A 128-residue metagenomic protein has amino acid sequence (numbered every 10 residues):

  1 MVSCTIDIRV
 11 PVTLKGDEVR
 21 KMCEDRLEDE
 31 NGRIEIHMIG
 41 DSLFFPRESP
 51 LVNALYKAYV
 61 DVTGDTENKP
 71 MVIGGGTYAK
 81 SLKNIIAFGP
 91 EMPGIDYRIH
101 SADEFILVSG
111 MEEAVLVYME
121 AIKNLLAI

Functional and structural regions predicted by a protein language model:
M1-E24, G40: Midchain, well-structured core segments that form catalytic/ion-binding scaffolds
M1-S3, D29, K83-I85: Active-site lining segments that contact anionic ligands and/or coordinate catalytic metals
I6, E28-R33: Transmembrane helical segments that form the transport core of multi-pass membrane transport proteins
R33-I128: An extended, acidic, His-containing surface patch that forms the Zn2+-binding/catalytic region of metallohydrolases
